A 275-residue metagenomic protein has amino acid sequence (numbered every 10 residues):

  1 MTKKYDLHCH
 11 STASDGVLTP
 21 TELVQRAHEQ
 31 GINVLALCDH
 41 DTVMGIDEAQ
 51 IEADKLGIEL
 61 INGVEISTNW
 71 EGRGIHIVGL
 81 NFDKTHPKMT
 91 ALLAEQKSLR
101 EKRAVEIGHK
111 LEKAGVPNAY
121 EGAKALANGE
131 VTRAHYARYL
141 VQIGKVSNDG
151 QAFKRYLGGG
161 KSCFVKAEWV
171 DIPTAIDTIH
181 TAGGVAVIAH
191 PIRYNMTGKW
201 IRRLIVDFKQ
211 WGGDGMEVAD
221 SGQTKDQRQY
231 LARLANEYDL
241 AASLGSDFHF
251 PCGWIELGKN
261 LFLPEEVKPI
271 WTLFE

Functional and structural regions predicted by a protein language model:
M1-R73, L157-G158, D171-G253, F262 (+1 more regions): An N-terminally biased module of ancient metal coordination in phosphate/nucleic-acid-related enzymes
D54-V206, L261, E266-P269, F274: Extended substrate/RNA-proximal surfaces in nucleic-acid metabolism proteins
K88, G253-W254: A short acidic, helix-capping loop that chelates divalent metal ions and anchors anionic groups
L257: Short clusters of hydrophobic/aromatic residues that line enzyme substrate/ligand-binding pockets
